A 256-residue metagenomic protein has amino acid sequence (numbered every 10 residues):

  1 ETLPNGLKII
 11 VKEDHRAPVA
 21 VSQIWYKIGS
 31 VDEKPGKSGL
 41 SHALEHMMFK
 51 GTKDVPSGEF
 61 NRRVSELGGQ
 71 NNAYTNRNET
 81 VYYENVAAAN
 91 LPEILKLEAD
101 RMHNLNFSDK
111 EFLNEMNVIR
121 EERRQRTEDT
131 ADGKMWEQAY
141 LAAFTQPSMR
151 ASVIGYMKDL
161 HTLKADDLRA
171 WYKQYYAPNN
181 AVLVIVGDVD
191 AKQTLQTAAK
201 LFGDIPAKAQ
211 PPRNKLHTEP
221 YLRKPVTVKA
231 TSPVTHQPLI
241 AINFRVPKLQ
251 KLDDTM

Functional and structural regions predicted by a protein language model:
E1-S30, D54-N90, R126-N180, D204-K251: Non-catalytic beta-strand/loop surface segments
G29-S38: Short pre-active-site segment immediately N-terminal to the catalytic Zn-binding motif
S38-T52: Active-site SXXK
S41, S57, N61, L95 (+4 more regions): Hydrophobic face of alpha-helices
F49-K53, H103, F107-S108, D190-K192 (+1 more regions): Bacterial peptidoglycan biogenesis and beta-lactam-recognition machinery
G51-D54, N85-M116, K251-D254: M16/insulysin-pitrilysin zinc metalloprotease superfamily fold
K110-N117, R124, T130-Q138, I185 (+2 more regions): Non-catalytic accessory/assembly modules
M116, A165-L201: Non-catalytic, conformational "gating/processing" segments within enzyme and secreted inhibitor domains
